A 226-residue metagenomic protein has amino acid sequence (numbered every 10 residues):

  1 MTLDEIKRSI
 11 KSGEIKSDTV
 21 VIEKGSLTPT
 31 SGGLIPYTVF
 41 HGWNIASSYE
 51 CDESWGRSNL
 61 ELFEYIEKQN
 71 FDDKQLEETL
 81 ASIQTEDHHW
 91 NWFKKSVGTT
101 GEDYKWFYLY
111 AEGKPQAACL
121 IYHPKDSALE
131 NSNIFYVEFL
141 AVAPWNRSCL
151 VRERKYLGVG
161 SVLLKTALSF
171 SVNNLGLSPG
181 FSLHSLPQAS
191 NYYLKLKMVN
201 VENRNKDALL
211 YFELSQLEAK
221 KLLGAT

Functional and structural regions predicted by a protein language model:
M1-R154, V162, S169-F181, Q188 (+1 more regions): Non-catalytic substrate-recognition and accessory regions of acyl/acetyltransferase enzymes
L157: Mg2+/Mn2+-dependent nuclease catalytic core
